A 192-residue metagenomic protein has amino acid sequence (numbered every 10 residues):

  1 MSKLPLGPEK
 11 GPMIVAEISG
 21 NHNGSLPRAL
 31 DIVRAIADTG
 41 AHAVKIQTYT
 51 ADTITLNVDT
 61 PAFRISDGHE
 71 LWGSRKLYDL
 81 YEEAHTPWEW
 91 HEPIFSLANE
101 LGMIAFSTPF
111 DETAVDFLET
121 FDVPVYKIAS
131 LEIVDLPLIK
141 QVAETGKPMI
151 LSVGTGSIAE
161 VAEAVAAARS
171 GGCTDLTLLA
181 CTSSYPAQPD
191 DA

Functional and structural regions predicted by a protein language model:
M1-A192: Catalytic cores and adjacent flexible loops of soluble metabolic enzymes that perform enolate/carbanion chemistry on
